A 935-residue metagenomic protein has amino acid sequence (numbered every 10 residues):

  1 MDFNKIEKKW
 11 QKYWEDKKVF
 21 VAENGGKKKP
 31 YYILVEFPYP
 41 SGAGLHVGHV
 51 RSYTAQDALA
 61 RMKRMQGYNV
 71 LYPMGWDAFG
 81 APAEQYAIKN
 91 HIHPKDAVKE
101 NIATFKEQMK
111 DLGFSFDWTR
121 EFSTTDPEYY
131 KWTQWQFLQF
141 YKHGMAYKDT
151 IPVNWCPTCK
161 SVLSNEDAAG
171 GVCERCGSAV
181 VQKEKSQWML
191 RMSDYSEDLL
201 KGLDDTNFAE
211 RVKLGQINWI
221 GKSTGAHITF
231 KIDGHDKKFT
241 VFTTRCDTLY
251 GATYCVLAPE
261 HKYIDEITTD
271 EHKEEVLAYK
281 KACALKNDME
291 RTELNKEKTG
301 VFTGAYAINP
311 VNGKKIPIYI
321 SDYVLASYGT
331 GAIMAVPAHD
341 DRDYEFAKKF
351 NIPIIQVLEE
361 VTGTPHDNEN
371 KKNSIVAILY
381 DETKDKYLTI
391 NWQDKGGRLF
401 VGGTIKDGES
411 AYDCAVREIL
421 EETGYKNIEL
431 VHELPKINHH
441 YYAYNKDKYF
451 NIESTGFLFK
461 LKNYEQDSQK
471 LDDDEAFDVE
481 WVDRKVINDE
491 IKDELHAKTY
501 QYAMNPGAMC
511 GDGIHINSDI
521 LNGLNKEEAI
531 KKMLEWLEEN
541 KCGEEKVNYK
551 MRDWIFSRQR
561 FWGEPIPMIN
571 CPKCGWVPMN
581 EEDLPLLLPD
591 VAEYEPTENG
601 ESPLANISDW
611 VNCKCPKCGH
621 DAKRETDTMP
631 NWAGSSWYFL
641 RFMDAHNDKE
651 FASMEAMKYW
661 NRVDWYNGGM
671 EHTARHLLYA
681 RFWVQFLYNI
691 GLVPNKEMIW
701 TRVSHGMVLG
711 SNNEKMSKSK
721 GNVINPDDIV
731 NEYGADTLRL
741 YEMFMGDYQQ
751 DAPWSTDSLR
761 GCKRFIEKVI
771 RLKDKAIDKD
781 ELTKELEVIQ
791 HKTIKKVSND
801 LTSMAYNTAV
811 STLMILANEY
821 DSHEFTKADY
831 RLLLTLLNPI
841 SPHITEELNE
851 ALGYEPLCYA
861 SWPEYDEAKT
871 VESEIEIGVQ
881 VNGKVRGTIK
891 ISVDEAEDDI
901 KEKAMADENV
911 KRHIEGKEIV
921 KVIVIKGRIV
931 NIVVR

Functional and structural regions predicted by a protein language model:
M1-P30, K273, N351-I355, E360 (+9 more regions): Basic, alpha-helical terminal appendages of large translation-related enzymes
F3-Q11, V47, W132-E359, L832 (+4 more regions): NTP-handling and nucleic-acid-processing catalytic cores
K9, Y13-K17, I88-F239, C246 (+10 more regions): Residue patterns forming the tRNA-binding/recognition surfaces of aminoacyl-tRNA synthetases and related DALR
E23-I92, V98, E121-Q136, T243-T244 (+3 more regions): N-terminal catalytic cores of NTP/NDP-binding nucleotidyl/phosphoryl-transfer enzymes
D77, K142-N154, E544-C574, N631 (+3 more regions): Helix-rich, typically C-terminal accessory recognition domains appended to large enzymatic cores
A305-V311, K315-A326, V611-Q750: Alpha-helical recognition segments enriched in aromatics with Gly/Pro capping that present substrate-recognition
E360-F400: N-terminal strand-loop-strand
I405-L495, N505-C510: Unchanged
